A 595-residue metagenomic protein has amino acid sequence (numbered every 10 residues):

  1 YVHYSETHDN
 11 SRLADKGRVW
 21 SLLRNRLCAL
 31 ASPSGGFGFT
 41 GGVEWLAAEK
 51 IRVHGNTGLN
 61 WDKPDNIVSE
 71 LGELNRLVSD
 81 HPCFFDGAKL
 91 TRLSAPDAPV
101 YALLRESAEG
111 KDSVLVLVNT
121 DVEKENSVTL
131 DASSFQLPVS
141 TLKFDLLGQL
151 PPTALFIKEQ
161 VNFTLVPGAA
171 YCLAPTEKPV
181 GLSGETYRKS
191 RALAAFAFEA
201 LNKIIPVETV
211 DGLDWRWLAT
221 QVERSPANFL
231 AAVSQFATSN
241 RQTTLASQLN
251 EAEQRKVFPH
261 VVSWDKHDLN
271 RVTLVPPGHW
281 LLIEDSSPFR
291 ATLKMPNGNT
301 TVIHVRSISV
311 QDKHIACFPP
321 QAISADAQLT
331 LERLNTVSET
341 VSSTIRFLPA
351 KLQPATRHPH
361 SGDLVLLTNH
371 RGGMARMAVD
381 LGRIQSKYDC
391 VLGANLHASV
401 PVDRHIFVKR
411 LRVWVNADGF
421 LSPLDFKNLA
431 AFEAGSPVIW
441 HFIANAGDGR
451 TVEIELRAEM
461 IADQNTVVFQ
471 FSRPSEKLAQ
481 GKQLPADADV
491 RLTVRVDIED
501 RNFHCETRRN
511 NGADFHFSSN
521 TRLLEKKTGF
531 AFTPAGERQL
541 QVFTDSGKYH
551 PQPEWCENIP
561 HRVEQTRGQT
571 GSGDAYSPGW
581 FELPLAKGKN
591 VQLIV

Functional and structural regions predicted by a protein language model:
V2-S69, R188-S190: Aromatic/acidic polysaccharide-binding cleft in carbohydrate-active enzymes
H3, F37-G41, D80-K89, E125: Acidic/polar loop patches that form or flank catalytic/metal-binding clefts of enzymes that bind anionic ligands
T7-S11, F37, E44-A48, R52-V53 (+7 more regions): Short, solvent-exposed loop/turn segments at secondary-structure junctions
H8, L30, G42, L74 (+3 more regions): Conserved, mostly hydrophobic/aromatic
E49-R52, N56-R92, A169-C172: Aromatic- and carboxylate-lined catalytic core of secreted/periplasmic carbohydrate-active enzymes
S94-F135: Carbohydrate-binding surface patches
S113, D131, P152-T153, Q160-V595: Terminal accessory carbohydrate-recognition/targeting modules of carbohydrate-active enzymes
A132-L150: Solvent-exposed beta-hairpin/edge-strand motifs
